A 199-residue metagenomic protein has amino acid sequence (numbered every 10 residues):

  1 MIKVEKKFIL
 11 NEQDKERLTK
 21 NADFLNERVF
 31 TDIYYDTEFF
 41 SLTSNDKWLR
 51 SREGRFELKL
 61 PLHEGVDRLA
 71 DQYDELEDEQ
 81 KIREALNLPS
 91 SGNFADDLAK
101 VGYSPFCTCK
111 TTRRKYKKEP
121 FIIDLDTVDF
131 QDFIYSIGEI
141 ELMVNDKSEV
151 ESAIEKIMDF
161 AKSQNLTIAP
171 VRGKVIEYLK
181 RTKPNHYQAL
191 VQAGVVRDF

Functional and structural regions predicted by a protein language model:
M1-F199: Phosphate-end processing signature that detects enzymes handling 5′-triphosphorylated RNA and polyphosphate
